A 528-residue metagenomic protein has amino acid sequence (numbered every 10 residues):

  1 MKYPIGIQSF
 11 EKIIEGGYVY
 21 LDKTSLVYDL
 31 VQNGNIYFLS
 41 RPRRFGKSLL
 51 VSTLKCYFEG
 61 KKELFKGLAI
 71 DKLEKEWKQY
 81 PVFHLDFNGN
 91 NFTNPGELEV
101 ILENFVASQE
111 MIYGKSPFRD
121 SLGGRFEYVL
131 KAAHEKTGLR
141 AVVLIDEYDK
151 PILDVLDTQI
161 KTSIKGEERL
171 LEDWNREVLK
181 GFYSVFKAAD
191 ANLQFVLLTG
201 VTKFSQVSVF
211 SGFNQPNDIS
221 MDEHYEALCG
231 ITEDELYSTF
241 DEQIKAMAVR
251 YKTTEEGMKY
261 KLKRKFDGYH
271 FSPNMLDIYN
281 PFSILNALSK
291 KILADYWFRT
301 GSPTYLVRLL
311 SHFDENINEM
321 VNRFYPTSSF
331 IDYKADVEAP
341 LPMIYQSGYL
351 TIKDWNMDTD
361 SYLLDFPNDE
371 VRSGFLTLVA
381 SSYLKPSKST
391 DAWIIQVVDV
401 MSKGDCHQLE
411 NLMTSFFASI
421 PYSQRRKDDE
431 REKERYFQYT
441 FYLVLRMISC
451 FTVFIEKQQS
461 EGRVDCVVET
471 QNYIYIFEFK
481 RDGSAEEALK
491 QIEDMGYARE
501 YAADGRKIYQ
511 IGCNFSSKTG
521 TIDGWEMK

Functional and structural regions predicted by a protein language model:
M1-K433, I448, E469: Phosphate-binding site recognition
V142, Y473-Y475, Y509: Structural motif
K165-E177, R481-A498: Mg2+/Mn2+-dependent nuclease catalytic core
F182-A189, P342-L350, Y439-M447, I492-I511: Metal-dependent nuclease catalytic cores in nucleic-acid-processing enzymes, especially RNase H-like/related
F441, V464-R481, M495: Conserved catalytic cores of phosphodiester-cleaving nucleases, focusing on short active-site segments
V444-Q459: A short acidic/basic microdomain associated with nuclease active sites
K457-Q459, C466-T470, Y501: C-terminal amphipathic alpha-helical interaction region
E500, D504-K528: Domain-level recognition of nuclease-like catalytic cores that cleave nucleotide substrates
